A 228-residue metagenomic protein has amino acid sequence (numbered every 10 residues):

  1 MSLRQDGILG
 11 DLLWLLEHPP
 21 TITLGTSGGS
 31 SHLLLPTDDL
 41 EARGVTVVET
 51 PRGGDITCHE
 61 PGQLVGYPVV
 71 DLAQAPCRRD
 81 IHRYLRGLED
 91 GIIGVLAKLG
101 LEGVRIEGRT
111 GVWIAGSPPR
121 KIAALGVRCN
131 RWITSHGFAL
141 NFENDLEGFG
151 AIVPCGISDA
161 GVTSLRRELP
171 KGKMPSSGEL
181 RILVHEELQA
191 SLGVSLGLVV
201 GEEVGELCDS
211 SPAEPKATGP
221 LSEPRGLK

Functional and structural regions predicted by a protein language model:
M1-I122, A151, M174, G197 (+1 more regions): N-terminal lobe of the biotin/lipoate ligase/transferase fold
V47, A124, V162-S164: Conserved beta-strand scaffold positions in the cores of enzyme catalytic domains, especially in NTP/NDP-utilizing
V69-A73, R128, N141-E143: Solvent-exposed residues in well-ordered beta-strands and their adjoining turns, especially edge/terminal strands
T110-W113, A124-R128, F138-A139: Short acidic loop-to-beta-strand element that houses the catalytic metal-binding Asp/Glu of nuclease active sites
W113, R128, L146-K228: C-terminal accessory segment of soluble enzyme catalytic cores
R131-L146: Conserved phosphate/anionic-ligand binding catalytic regions in large, soluble enzymes, centered on
